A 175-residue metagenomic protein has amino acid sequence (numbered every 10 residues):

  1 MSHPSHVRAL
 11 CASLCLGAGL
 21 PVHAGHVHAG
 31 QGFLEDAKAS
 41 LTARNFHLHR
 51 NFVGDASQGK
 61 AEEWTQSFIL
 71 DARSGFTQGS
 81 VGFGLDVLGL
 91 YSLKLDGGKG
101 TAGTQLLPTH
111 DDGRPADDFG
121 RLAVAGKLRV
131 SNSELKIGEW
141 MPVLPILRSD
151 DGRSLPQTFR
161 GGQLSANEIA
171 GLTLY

Functional and structural regions predicted by a protein language model:
S2-L10: Bacterial N-terminal signal peptides that target proteins for export
S5, A37, K94, P145 (+1 more regions): Solvent-exposed, flexible loop/coil residues
C15-A18, V22-E139: Beta-barrel outer-membrane channel/assembly domains of diderm bacteria
G54, R148-G152: Short, solvent-exposed loop/turn segments at secondary-structure boundaries
R114, G152-R153: Residues that cap or flank secondary-structure elements
M141-L147: Surface-exposed aromatic
R153-Y175: Signature for the C-terminal beta-barrel architecture of outer-membrane proteins
